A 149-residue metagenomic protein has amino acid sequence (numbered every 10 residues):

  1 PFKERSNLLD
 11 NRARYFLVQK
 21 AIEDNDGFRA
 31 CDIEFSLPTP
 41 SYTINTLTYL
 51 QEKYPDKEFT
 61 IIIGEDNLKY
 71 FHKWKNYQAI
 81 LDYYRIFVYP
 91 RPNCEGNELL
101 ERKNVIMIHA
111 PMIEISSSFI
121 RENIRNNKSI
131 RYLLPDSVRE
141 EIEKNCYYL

Functional and structural regions predicted by a protein language model:
P1-L149: Nucleotidyltransferase catalytic core that binds NTPs
